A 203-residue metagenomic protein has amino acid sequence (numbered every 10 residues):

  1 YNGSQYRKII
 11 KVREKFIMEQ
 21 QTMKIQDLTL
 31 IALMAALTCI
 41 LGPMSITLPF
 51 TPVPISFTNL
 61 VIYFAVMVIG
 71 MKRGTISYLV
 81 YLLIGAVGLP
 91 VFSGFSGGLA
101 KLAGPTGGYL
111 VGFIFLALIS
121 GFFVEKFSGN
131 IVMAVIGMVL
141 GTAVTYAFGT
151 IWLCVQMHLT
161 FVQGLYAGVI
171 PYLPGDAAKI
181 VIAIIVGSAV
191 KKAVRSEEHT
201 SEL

Functional and structural regions predicted by a protein language model:
Y1-I17: Short, Lys/Arg-enriched N-terminal segments with co-localized hydrophobic residues within the first ~10-30 amino acids
M18-T75: Hydrophobic transmembrane alpha-helices
Q20, T29-L33, I40, L99-V144: Short helix-perturbing small/polar motifs within transmembrane alpha-helices
K24-D27, M71-I76, F127-M133, T160-F161: Membrane-helix interface segments
A32, A36, I40, F64 (+10 more regions): Generic alpha-helical transmembrane segments of integral inner-membrane proteins, especially permease/transport modules
G42-P54, L82-L116: Interfacial aromatic-anchored transmembrane helix boundaries in multi-pass membrane proteins
S128-S196: Membrane-embedded alpha-helical hairpins and interfacial helices in multi-pass inner-membrane proteins
E198-L203: Conserved small/polar residues in nucleotide/adenosyl-binding loops
